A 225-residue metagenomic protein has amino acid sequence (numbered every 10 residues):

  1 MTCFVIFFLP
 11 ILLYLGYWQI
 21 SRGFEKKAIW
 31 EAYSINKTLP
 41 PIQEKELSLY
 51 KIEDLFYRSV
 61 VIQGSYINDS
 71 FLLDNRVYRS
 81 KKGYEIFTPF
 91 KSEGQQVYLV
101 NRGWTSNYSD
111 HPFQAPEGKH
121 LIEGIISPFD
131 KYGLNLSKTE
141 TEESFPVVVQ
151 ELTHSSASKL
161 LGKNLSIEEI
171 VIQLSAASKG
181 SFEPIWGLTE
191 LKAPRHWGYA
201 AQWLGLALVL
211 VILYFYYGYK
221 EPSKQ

Functional and structural regions predicted by a protein language model:
M1-L47, E53-Q225: Surface-exposed, charge/polar-rich loops and edge strands
